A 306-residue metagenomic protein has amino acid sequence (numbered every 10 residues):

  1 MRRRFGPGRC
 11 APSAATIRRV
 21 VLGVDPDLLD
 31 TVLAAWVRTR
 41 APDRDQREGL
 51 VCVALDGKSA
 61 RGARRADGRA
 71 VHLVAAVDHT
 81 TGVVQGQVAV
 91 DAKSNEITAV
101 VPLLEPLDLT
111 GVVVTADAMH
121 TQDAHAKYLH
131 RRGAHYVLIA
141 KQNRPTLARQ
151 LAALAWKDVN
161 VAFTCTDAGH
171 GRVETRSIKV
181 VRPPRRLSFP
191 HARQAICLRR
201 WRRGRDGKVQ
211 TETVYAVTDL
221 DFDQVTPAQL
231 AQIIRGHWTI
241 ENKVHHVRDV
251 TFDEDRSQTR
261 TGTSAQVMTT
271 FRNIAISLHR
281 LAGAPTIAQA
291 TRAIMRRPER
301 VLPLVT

Functional and structural regions predicted by a protein language model:
M1-V32, A116-Q122, L129, T259-G262 (+1 more regions): Short, positively charged, Gly/Tyr-enriched micro-motifs that form contact patches at catalytic or ligand/partner
P7-A66, G133: Active-site- or DNA-interface-adjacent structural scaffold in DNA-acting proteins
S13, V53-K58, A76, G82 (+6 more regions): Short, conserved catalytic/metal-binding motifs centered on acidic residues
A66-G111: Electropositive, glycine- and tryptophan-enriched low-complexity nucleic-acid-binding patches
I97, V101-K141: Domain-level cores of phosphate- or acyl-group-handling catalytic modules
H135-G236: An anionic, glycine-rich sequence signature occurring as long contiguous blocks
T164, A168, V247-T306: A short, flexible helix-boundary coil/loop motif
Q224-Q258: Short amphipathic alpha-helical "interface-anchor" segments enriched in bulky aromatics
